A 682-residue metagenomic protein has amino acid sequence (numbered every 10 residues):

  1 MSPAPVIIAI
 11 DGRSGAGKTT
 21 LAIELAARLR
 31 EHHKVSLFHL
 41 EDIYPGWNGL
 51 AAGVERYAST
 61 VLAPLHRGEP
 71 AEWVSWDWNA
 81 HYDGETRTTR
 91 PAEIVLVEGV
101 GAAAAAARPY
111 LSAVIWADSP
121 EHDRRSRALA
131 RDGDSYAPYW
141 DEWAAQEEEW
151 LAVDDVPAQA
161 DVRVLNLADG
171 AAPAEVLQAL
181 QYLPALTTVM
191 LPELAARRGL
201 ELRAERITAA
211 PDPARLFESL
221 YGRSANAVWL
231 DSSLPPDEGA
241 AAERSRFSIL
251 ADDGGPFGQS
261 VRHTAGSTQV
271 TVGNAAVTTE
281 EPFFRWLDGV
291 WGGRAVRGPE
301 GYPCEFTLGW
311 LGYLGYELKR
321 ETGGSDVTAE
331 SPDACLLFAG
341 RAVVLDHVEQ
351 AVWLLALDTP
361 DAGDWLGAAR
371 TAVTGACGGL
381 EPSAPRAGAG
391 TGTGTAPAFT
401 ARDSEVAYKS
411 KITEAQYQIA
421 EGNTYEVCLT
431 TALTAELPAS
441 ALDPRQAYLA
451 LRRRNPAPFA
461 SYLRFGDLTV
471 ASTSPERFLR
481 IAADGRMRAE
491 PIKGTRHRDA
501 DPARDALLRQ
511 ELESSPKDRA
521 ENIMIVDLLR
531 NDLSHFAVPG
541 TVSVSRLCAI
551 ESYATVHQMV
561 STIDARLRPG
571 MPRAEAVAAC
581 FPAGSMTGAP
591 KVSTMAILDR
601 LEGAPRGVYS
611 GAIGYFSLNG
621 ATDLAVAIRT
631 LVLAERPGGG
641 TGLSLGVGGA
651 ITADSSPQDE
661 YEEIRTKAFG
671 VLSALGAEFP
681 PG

Functional and structural regions predicted by a protein language model:
M1-S2, P109, A113, A130 (+2 more regions): NTP-dependent small-molecule kinase module
R13: P-loop (Walker A) phosphate-binding loop of NTP-binding proteins
K18: Conserved lysine of the Walker
L21: Hydrophobic positions on the alpha1 helix immediately C-terminal to the Walker A/P-loop
A27-S36: Post-Walker A helix-loop "phosphate-sensing" segment adjacent to the P-loop in P-loop NTPases
S36, I43-I94: Conserved nucleotide-sensing/catalytic segment adjacent to the nucleotide-binding pocket in NTP-handling enzymes
E85-D132: ATP-dependent NMP and nucleoside kinases share a basic, alpha-helical "lid"
A185-G682: Extended alpha-helical targeting/anchoring segments, especially N-terminal organellar/secretory targeting helices
